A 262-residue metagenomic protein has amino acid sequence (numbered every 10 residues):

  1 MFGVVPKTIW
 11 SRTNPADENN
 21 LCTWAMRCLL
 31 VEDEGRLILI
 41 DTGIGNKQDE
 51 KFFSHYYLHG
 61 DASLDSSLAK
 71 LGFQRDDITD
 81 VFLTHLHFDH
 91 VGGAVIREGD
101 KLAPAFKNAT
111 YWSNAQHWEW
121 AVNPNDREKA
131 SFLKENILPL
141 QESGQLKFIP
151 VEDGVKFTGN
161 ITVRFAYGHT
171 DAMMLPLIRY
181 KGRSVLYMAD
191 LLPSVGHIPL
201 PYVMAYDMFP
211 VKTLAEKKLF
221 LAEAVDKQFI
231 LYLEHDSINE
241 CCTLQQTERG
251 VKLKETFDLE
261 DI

Functional and structural regions predicted by a protein language model:
M1-K70, L175-D190: Conserved beta-strand hairpin/beta-sheet module of binuclear metal-dependent hydrolase folds, prominently
N14-N19, G99, V163-R164: Short, P/G- and charge-enriched loop/turn segments at secondary-structure junctions
I38-I40, F82, Y111, V185-Y187 (+1 more regions): Residue-level marker for buried hydrophobic side chains located in beta-strands that build the well-ordered beta-sheet
T42-G45, L86, Q116-H117, G168-T170 (+3 more regions): Active-site metal-binding loops of divalent metal-dependent hydrolases
H55-S66, R179-I262: Cap/insert and terminal regions of metallo-dependent hydrolase folds
H59-F73, D77, A105-F165, A215-Q228: Metallo-beta-lactamase
I78-D89: Metallo-beta-lactamase
V91-K101, T243-L244: Metal-dependent catalytic neighborhoods of phosphoester/phosphodiester hydrolases
